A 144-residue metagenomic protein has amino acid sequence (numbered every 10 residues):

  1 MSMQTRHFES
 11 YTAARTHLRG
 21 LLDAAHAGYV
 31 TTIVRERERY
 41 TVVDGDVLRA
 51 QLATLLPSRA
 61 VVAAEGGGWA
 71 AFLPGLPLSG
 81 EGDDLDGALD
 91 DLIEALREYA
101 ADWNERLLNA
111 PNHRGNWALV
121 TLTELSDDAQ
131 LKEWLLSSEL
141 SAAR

Functional and structural regions predicted by a protein language model:
M1-T5: N-terminal "first-domain core" detector
H7-F8, P74-G87: A short, exposed loop/beta-hairpin motif centered on an aromatic-Gly-Thr core
F8-H26: The conserved cystathionine-beta-synthase
A14, A71, A88: Hydrophobic pocket/interface hotspot
G20-S58, D90-R144: Short, charged, surface-exposed hinge/linker loops at domain edges that act as mobile lids or interdomain connectors
L55-G75: Short aromatic-glycine-(Arg/Gly/Cys) micro-motifs in beta-strand/loop hairpins
